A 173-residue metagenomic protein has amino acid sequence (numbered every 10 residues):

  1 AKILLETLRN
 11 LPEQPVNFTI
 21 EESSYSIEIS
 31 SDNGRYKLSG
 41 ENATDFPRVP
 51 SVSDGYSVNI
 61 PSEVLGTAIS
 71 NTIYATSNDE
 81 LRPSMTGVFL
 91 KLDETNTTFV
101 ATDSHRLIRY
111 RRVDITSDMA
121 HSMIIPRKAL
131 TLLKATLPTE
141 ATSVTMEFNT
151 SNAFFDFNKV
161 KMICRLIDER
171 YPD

Functional and structural regions predicted by a protein language model:
A1-D173: Structural preference for solvent-exposed beta-strand-turn elements and adjacent flexible terminal/loop segments within
